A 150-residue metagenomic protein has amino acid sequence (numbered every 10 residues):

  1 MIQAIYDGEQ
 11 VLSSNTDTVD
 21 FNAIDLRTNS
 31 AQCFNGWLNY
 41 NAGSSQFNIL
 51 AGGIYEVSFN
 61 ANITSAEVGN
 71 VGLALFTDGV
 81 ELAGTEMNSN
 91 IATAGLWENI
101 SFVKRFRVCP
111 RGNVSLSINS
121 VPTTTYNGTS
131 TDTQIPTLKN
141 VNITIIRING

Functional and structural regions predicted by a protein language model:
M1-G150: Extracellular jelly-roll beta-sandwich "head" domains, especially the C-terminal globular C1q domain
